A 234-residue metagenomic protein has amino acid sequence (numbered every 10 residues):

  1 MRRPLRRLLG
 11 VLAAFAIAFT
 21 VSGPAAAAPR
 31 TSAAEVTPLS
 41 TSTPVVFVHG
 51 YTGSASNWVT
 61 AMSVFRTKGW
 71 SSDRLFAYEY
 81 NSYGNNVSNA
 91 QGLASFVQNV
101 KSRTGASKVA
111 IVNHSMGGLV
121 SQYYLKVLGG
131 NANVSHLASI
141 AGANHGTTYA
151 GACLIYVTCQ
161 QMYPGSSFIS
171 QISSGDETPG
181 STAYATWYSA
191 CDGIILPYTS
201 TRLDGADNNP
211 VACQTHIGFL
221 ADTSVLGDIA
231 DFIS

Functional and structural regions predicted by a protein language model:
M1-V48, T52-G53, V59: Flexible, membrane-associating and regulatory peripheral segments of lipid-active enzymes
S42, T60, Q91-G92, S200: Folded extracytoplasmic luminal domains of secretory or organellar precursors
T43-H49, G69-S72, Y78, Y83-T178 (+2 more regions): Serine-dependent carboxylesterase/thioesterase catalytic core of lipase-like alpha/beta-hydrolase/SGNH enzymes
S56-T60, S88-Q91, S224: Generic recognition of short, well-ordered alpha-helical segments
V59-D73: Short amphipathic alpha-helix adjacent to the substrate-entry channel of hydrolases
S63, T67, K126-V127, D231: Short, well-ordered alpha-helices that flank and scaffold nucleotide-derived cofactor binding pockets
E177-S234: C-terminal catalytic-base region of ester-bond hydrolases, centering on the histidine of the charge-relay
